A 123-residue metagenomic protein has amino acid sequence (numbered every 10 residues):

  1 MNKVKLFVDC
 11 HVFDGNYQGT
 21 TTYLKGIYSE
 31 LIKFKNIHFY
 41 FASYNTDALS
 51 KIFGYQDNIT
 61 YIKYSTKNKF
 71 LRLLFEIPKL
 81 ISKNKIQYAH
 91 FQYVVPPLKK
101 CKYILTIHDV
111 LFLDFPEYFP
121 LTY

Functional and structural regions predicted by a protein language model:
M1-Y123: Carbohydrate transferase catalytic cores enriched for Leloir-type hexosyltransferases
